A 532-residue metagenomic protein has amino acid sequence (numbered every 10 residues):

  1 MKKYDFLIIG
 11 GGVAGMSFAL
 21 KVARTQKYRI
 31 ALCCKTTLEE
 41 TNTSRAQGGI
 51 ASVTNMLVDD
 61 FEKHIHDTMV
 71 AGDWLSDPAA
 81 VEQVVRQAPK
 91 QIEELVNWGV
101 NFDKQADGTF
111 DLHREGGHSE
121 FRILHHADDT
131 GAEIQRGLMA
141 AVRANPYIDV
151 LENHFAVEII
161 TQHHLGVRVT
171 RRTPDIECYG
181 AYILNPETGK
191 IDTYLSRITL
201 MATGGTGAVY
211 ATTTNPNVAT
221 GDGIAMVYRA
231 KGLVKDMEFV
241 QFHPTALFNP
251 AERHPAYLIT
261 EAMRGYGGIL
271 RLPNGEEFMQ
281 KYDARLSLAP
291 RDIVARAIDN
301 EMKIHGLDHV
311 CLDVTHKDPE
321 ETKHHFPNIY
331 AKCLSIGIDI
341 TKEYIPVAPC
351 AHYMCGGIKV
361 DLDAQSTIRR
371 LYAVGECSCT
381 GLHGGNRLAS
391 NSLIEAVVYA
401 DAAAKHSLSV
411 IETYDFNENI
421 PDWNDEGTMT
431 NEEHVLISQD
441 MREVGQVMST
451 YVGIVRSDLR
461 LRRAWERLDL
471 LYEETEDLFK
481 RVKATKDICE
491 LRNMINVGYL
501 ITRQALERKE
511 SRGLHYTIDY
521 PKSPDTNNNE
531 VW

Functional and structural regions predicted by a protein language model:
M1-D5, F18-K21, Y28, T37-E39 (+9 more regions): Glycine- and aromatic-enriched mobile tails/lids
K2-Y4, G189-I198, T367-I368: Core beta-strand elements of the Rossmann-like FAD/NAD(P) dinucleotide-binding domain in flavoenzyme oxidoreductases
G10-V13: Glycine-rich Rossmann-fold phosphate-binding loop(s) that bind the pyrophosphate of adenine dinucleotide cofactors
K27-C34, D236: Short beta-strand "acidic-cap" motif of Rossmann-like dinucleotide-binding folds
T36-D67, D73, Q241-P244, H254-P255: Conserved N-terminal glycine-rich FAD pyrophosphate-binding loop of Rossmann-like flavoproteins
L38, M226, G232-I340, I345 (+2 more regions): An anion/pyrophosphate-binding glycine-rich loop and adjacent beta-alpha core in soluble alpha-beta enzymes
S76-P89, R122-A140, L151, T213-G221 (+3 more regions): Short beta-strand to alpha-helix junction loop
V96-K190, L195, A202, A246-P250: Conserved redox-cofactor binding core of oxidoreductases
